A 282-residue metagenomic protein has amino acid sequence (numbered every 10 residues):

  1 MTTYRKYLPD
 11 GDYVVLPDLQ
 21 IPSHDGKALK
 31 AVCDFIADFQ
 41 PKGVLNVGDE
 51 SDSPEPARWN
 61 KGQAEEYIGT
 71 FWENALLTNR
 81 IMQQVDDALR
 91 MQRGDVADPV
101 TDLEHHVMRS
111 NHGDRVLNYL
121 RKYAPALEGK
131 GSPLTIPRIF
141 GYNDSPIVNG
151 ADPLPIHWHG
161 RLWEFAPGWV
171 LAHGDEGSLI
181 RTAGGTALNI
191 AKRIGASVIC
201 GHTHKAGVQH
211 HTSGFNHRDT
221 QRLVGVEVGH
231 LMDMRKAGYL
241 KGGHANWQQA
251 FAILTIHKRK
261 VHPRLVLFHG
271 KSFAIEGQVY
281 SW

Functional and structural regions predicted by a protein language model:
M1-H24: Acidic, histidine-bearing metal-coordination/catalytic regions of metal-dependent phosphoesterases
Y4-K6, G160-A166, H211-T212, F273: Short acidic-hydrophobic surface loop/beta-edge motif
L8, D12-V15, L267-W282: Polar, enzyme-active/binding microenvironments
G11-Y13, G43, E104, W169-V170 (+1 more regions): Structural motif
P17-Q20, G48-D52, N111-G113, G174-E176 (+2 more regions): Active-site metal-binding loops of divalent metal-dependent hydrolases
I21-D144: Core catalytic region of metal-dependent phosphoesterases/phosphodiesterases, especially metallo-beta-lactamase-like
K130-V170: Metallo-beta-lactamase
G168-V266: Conserved beta-sheet core of the metallophosphoesterase superfamily
